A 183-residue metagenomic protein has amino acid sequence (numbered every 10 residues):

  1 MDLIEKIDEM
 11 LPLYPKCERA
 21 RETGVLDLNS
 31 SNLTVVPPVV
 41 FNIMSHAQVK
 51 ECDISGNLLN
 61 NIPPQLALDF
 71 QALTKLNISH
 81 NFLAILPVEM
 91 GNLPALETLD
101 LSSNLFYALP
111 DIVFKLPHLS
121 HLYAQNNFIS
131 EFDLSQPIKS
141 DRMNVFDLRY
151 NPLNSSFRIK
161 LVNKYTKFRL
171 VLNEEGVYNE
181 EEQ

Functional and structural regions predicted by a protein language model:
M1-S79, I85-V88, T98, S130-Q183: The feature captures the LRR N-terminal capping module
F82-A84, V88, N92-E97, L105 (+1 more regions): Tandem repeat domain/solenoid detector
D100-L101, Y107, V113-I129: Extended, charged alpha-helical interaction scaffolds
